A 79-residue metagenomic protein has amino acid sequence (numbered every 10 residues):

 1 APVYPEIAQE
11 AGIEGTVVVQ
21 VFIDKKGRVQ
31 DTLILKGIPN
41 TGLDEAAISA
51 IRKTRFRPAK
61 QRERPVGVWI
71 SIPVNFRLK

Functional and structural regions predicted by a protein language model:
A1, I13-G15: Short solvent-exposed loop/turn micro-motifs enriched in small/polar/acidic residues
Q9-E10, E45-K79: Short, positively biased Gly/Pro-containing turn/loop motifs at secondary-structure boundaries
I13, I23-K60: A short, well-structured alpha-helical segment
V17-V19: Short hydrophobic beta-strand micro-motif common in sensory/regulatory domains
